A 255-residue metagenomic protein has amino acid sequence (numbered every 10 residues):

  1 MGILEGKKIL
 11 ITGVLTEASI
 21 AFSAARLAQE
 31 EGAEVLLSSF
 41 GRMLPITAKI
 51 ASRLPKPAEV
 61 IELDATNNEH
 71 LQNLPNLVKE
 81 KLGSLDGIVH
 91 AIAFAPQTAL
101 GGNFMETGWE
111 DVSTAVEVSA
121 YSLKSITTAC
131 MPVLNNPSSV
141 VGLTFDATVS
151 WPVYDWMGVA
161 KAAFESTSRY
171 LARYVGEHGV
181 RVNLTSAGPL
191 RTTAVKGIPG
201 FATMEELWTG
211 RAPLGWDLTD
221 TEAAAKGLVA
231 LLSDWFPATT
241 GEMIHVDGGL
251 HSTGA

Functional and structural regions predicted by a protein language model:
G2-L37: Canonical Rossmann dinucleotide-binding motif of NAD(H)/NADP(H)-dependent dehydrogenases/reductases, specifically
I11, V89, V141-L143, V182-T185 (+3 more regions): Hydrophobic structural elements of the Rossmann-like NAD(P)H-binding subdomain that define the short-chain
G13-A24, A93-P132, N136-E177, S186-T192: Catalytic loop of short-chain dehydrogenase/reductase
A28, V175, L231: Aromatic pocket-lining residues of Rossmann-like dinucleotide-binding sites
A48-K49, E177, P189-P213, T253-A255: A glycine/serine/threonine-rich, flexible loop-to-helix segment that serves as the NAD(P) cofactor-binding "lid"
S52-P55, E59-Q72, N76-E80, G87-S113 (+3 more regions): Conserved mid-core segment of classical short-chain dehydrogenase/reductases
P75, L123, T127, S168-R169 (+2 more regions): Short-chain dehydrogenase/reductase
Y121, L184, T203-T239, I244-G248: C-terminal helical subdomain
